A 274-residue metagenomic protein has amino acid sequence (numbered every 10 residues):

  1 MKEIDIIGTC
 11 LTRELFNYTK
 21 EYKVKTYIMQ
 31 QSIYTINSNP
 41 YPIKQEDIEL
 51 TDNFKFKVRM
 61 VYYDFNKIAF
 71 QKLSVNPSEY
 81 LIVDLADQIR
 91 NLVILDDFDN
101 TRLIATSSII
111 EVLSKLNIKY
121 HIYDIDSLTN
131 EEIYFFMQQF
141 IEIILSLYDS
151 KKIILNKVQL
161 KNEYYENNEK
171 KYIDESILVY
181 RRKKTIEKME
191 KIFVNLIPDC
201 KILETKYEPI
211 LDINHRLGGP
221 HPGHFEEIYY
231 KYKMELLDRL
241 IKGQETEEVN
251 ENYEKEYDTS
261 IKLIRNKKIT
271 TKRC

Functional and structural regions predicted by a protein language model:
K2-V58, L81, A86-D87: Catalytic nucleophile-elbow at a beta strand-turn-alpha helix junction centered on a G-D-S/GDSL motif, marking
T12-F16, I89-I94, K161-N167, I210-H215: Short catalytic/ligand-binding loop motif for oxyanion handling, primarily in non-cytosolic enzymes, centered on
I48-I122: A basic- and aromatic-enriched beta-loop-alpha substructure that forms the phosphate/nucleotide- and DNA/RNA-contacting
K55-F56, R90, I109-Q138, N167-Y180 (+1 more regions): Surface-exposed cleft-lining segments at the edges of enzyme active sites
Y63-I68, D126-I143, E175-I192, E227-E235: Well-ordered, non-membrane alpha-helical segments in soluble/globular domains
L155-Q159, P198-L217, E248-K255: Acidic carboxylate-rich catalytic motifs and surrounding loops in phosphoryl-/glycosyl-chemistry enzymes
Y164-E204: Substrate-gating cap/lid alpha-helix
L217-I264: Histidine-centered active-site loop/cap adjacent to the catalytic His in serine esterases/O-acetyl transfer systems
